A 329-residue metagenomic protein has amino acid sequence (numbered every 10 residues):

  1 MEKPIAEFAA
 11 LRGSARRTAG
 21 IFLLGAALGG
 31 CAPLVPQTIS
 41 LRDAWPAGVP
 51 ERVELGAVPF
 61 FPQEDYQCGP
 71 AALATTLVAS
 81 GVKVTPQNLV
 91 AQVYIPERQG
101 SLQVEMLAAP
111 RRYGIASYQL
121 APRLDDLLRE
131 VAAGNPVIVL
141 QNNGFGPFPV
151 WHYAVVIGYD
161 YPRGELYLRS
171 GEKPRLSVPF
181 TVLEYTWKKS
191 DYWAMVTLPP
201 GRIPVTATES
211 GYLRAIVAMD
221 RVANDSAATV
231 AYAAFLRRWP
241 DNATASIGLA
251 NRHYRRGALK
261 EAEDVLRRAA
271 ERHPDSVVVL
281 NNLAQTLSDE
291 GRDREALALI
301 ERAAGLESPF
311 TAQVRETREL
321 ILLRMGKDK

Functional and structural regions predicted by a protein language model:
A32-I39, Y161-G248, Y254, E261: Noncatalytic regulatory segments and standalone regulatory/sensor domains
A32-R123, L127, P199-R202, A218 (+4 more regions): Cysteine-nucleophile protease catalytic domains, especially the papain-like/related folds used in DUB/UBL proteases
A116, L120-R169: Active-site-adjacent substructure of cysteine-protease-like catalytic cores
A234-F235, R268-A269, R302-A304: Canonical positions in the second alpha-helix
R238, R272-H273, G305-E307: Structural marker of alpha-solenoid helical repeat scaffolds
T244-G248, V278-N282, A312-R318: Alpha-solenoid helical repeat scaffolds
